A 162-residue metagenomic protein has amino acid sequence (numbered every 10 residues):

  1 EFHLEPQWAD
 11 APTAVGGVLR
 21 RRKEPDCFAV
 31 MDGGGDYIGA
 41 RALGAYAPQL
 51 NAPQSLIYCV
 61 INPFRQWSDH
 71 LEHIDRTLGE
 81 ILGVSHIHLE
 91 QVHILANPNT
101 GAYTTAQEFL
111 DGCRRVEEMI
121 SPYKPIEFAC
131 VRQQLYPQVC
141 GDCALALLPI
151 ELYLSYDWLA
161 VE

Functional and structural regions predicted by a protein language model:
E1-Q7, D26-A42: Switch II (G3) loop of P-loop NTPases
H3, I61, P98, E151-Y153: Residues at the C-termini of beta-strands that transition into short coil/loop
E5-V18: Short phosphate-binding loop-to-helix
E5-W8, G101-Y103, Q134-P137, Y153-L159: A short acidic, often aromatic-flanked loop/helix-cap motif at beta-alpha or helix-coil junctions that lines enzyme
V18-R21, Q49, M119, Y153: Residues that form generic nucleotide/phosphate-binding pockets
R22-A29, A52-P53: Glycine-rich phosphate-binding loop signature in dinucleotide/nucleotide-binding domains
Y37-C143: Conserved catalytic-core segment of NTP-binding enzymes
K124, G141-Y156, E162: Active-site regions of enzymes building and remodeling cell-envelope glycoconjugates
